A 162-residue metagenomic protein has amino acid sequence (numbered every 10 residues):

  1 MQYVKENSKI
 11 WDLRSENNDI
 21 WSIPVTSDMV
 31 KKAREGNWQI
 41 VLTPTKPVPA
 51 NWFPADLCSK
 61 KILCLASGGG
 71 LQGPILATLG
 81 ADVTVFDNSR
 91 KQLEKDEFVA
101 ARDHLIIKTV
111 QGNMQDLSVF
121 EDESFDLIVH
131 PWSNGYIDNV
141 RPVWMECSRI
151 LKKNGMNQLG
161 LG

Functional and structural regions predicted by a protein language model:
M1-K31: N-terminal, positively charged/glycine-rich alpha-helical extensions of SAM-dependent methyltransferases
P24-S59: Conserved alpha-helix/loop element of class I SAM-dependent methyltransferases that forms part of the SAM/SAH-binding
L57, E121-D122, W144: A short, aliphatic-rich alpha-helical micro-motif
K60-D116: Class I SAM-dependent methyltransferase SAM/SAH-binding core
Q115-I128: A short acidic, Gly/Pro-enriched loop at the edge of an enzyme's catalytic core that lines a small-molecule cofactor
D126-R141: A short SAM/SAH-binding and catalytic strip from SAM-dependent methyltransferases
R141-M156: A short glycine-rich, Lys/Arg-flanked "PGG" loop and its adjoining helix->strand segment in the class I
M156-G162: Conserved class I S-adenosyl-L-methionine
